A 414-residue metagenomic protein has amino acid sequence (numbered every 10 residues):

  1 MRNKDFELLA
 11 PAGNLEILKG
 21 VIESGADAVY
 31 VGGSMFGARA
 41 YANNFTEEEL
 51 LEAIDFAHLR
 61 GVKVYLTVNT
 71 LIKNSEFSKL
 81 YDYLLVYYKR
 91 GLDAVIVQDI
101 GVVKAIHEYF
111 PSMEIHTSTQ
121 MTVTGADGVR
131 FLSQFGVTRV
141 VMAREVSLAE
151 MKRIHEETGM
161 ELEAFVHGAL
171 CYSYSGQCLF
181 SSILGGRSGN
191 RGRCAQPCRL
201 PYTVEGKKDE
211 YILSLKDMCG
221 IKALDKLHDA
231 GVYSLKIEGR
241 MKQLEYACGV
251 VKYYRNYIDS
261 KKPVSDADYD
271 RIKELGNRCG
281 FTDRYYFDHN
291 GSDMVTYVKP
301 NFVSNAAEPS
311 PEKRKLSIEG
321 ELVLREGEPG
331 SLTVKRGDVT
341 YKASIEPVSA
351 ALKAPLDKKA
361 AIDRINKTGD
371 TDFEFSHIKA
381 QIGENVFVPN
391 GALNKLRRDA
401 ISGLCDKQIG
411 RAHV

Functional and structural regions predicted by a protein language model:
M1-S24, A28-R39, A53-I54, R60-Y88 (+5 more regions): Surface-exposed amphipathic alpha-helical tracts and adjacent flexible/coil segments at the periphery of soluble enzymes
A42-L51: Aromatic- and glycine-enriched glycan-recognition loops and surfaces that form the carbohydrate-binding subsites
A105: Basic, amphipathic alpha-helical recognition segments used for DNA target recognition
T119: Residues at the C-termini of beta-strands that transition into short coil/loop
T122: Beta/alpha (TIM)-barrel catalytic core signal, keyed to glycine-rich beta->alpha loops juxtaposed to Asp/Glu that bind
A126-D127: Conserved nucleotide-cofactor-binding alpha/beta core module
